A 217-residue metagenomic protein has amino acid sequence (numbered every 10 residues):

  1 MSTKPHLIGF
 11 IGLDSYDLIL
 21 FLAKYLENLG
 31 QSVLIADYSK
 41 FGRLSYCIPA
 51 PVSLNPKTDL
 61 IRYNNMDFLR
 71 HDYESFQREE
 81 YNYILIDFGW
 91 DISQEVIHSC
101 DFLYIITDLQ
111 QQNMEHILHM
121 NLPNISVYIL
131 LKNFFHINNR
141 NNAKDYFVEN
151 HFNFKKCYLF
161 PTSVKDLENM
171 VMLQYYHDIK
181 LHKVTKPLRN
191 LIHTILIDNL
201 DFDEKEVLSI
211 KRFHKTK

Functional and structural regions predicted by a protein language model:
S2-D17, S32-Y83, G89-Q94: P-loop/Walker-type NTP enzyme "switch/lid" segment
A23, E27-N28, I97: Gly/Ala-rich phosphate-binding loop of Rossmann-like dinucleotide-binding domains, activating on the conserved
Q31-V33, I84, L103, V127-Y128: Hydrophobic anchor at the start of a short beta-strand that flanks the dinucleotide cofactor-binding loop
W90-Q111: Inter-motif core of Ras-like GTPase G domains
T107-M114, T162-K165: Short, acidic/turn-prone active-site loops that include or flank metal/cofactor- and phosphate-binding residues
E115-S126: Conserved C-terminal guanine-recognition region of P-loop GTPase G domains, centered on the G4
N139-N190: Beta-strand-loop-alpha "switch" segments that mediate conformational coupling across diverse proteins
V171-K217: NTP-binding/hydrolysis catalytic cores, primarily Walker-type P-loop NTPases
